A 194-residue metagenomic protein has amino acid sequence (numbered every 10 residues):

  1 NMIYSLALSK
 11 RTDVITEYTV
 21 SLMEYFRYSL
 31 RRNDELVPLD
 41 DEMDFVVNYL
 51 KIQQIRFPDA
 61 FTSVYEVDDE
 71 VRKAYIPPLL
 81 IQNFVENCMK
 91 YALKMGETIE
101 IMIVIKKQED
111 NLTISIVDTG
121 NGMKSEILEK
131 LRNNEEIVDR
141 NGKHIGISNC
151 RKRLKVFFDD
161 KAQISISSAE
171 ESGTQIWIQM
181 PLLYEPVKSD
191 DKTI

Functional and structural regions predicted by a protein language model:
N1-S167, T174-W177: Two-component histidine phosphotransfer core
S168-I194: C-terminal end segment of the histidine kinase catalytic
